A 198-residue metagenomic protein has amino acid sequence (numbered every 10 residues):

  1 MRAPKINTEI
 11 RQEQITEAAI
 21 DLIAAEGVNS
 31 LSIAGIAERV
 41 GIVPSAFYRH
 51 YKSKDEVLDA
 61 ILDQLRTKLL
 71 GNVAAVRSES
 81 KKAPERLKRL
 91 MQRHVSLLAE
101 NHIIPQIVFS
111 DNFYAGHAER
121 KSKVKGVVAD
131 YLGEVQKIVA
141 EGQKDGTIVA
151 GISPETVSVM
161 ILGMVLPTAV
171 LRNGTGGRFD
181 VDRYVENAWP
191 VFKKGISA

Functional and structural regions predicted by a protein language model:
M1-I10, G151, G174: N-terminal intrinsically disordered/low-complexity leader segments
Q14, L22-E56, A60: Helix-turn-helix
A18-L22, L97, M164: Short amphipathic alpha-helical elements of helix-turn-helix/winged-helix folds
Y51, S110-G116: Short helix-capping/turn signature of helix-turn-helix
A60, A74-E100, P154, S158-I161 (+1 more regions): Hydrophobic alpha-helical connector segments
T67-A75, E100, A118-D145, E155-V159 (+1 more regions): Amphipathic alpha-helical packing segments from all-alpha helical-bundle domains
K88-S110, Q136, L162, S197-A198: Helical hydrophobic small-molecule/effector-binding pocket
P105-S110, K121, Q143-P190: Hydrophobic/aromatic-rich alpha-helical bundle segments in the mid-to-C-terminal region
